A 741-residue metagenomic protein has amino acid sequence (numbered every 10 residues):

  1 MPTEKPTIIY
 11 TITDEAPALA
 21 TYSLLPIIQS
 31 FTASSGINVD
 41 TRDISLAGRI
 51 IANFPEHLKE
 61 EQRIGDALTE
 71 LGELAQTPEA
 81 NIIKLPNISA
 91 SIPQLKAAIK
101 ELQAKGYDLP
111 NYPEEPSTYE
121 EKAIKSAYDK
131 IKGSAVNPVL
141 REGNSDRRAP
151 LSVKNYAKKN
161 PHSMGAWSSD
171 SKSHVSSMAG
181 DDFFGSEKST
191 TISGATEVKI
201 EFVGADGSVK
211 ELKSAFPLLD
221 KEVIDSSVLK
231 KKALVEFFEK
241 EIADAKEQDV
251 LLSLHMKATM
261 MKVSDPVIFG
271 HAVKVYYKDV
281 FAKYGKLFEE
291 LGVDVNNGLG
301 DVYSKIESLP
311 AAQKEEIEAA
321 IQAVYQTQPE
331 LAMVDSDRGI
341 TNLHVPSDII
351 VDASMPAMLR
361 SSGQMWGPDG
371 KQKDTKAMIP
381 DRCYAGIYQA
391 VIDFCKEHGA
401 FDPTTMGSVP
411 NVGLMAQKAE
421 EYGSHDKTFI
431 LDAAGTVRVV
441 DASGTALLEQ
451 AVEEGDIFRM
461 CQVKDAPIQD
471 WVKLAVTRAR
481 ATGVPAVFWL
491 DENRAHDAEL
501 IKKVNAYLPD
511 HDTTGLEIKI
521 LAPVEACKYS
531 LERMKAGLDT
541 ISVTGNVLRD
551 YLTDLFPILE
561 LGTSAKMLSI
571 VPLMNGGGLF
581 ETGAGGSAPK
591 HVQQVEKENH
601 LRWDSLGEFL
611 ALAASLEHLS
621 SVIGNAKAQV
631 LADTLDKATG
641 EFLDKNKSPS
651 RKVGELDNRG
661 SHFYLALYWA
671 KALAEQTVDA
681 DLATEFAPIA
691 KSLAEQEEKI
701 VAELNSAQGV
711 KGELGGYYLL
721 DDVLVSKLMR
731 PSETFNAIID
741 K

Functional and structural regions predicted by a protein language model:
P2-G270, D279-K502, Y507, H511-Y529 (+5 more regions): Extended, well-ordered protein cores
V275-Y276: Short active-site loop/helix that positions an aromatic residue
A674-T677: Ligand-binding pocket scaffold of soluble enzyme catalytic domains
D679-L682, S706: Membrane-interacting alpha-helical segments
A683-K691: Short, charged, amphipathic alpha-helical segments
V701-Y718: A glycine-biased, small/acidic residue-tolerant capping/turn segment at secondary-structure junctions
L720-K741: C-terminal accessory extensions/subdomains outside the catalytic/core fold
